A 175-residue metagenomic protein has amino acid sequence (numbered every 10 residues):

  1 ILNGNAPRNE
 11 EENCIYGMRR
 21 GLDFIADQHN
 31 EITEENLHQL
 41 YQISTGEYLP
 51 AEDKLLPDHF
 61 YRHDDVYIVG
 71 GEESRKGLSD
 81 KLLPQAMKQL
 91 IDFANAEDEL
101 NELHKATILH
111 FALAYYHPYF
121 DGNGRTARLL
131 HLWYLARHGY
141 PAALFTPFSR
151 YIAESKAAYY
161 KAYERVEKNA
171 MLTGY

Functional and structural regions predicted by a protein language model:
I1-Y175: FIC/Doc superfamily catalytic core
